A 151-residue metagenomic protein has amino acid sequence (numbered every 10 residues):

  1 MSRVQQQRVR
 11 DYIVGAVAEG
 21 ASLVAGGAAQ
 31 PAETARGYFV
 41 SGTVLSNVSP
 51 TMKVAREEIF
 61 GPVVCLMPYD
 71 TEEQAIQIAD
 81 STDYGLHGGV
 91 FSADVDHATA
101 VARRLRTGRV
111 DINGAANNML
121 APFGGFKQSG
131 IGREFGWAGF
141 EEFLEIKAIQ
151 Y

Functional and structural regions predicted by a protein language model:
M1-S49, I112: ALDH superfamily catalytic-core signature
A32, F39-Y151: Conserved C-terminal structural/oligomerization subdomain of aldehyde/semialdehyde dehydrogenase
